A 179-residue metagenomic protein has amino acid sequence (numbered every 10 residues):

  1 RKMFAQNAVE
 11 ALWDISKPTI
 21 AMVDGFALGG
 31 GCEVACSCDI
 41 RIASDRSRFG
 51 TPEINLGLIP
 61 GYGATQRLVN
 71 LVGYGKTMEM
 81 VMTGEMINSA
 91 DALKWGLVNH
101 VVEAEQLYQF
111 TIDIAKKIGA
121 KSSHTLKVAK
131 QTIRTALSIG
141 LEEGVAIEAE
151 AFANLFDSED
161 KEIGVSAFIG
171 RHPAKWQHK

Functional and structural regions predicted by a protein language model:
R1-A11: Extended, non-globular alpha-helical segments
E10-H124, D157-S158, I163-S166, G170-H172: Crotonase-fold acyl-CoA enzyme core
I133-I139: Short, charged, surface-exposed hinge/linker loops at domain edges that act as mobile lids or interdomain connectors
L137, P173-K179: Short C-terminal tail/terminal secondary-structure segment of NAD(P)H-dependent dehydrogenase/reductase domains
G140-V145: Short beta-strand->loop
